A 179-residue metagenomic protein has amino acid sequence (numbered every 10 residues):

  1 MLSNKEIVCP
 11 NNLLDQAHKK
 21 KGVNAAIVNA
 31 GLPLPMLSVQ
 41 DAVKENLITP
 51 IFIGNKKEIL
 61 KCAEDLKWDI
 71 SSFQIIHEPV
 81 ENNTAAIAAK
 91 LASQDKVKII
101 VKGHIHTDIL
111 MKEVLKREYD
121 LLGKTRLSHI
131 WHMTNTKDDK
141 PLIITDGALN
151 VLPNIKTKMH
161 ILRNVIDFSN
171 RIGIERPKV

Functional and structural regions predicted by a protein language model:
M1-I51, K56-V179: Anion-binding alpha/beta catalytic cores of soluble intermediary-metabolism enzymes, centered on
